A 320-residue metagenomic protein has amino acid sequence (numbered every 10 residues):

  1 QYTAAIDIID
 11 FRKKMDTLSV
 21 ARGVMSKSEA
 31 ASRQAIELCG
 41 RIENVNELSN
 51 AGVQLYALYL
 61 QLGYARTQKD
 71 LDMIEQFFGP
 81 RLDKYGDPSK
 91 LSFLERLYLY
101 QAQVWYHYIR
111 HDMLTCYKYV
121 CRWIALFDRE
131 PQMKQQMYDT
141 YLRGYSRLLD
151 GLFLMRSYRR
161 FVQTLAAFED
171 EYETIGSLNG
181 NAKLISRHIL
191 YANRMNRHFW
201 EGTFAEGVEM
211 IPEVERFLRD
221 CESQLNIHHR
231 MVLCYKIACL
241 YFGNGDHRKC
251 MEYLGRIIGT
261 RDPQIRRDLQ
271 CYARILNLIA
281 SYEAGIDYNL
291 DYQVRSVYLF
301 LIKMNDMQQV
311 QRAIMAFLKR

Functional and structural regions predicted by a protein language model:
Q1, R33-G40, Q76-P88, V120-M133 (+4 more regions): Amphipathic alpha-helical segments of tetratricopeptide repeats
Y2, R22, M113-L114, Y158 (+3 more regions): TPR-repeat structural position
Y2-A5, N44-N50, S89-L97, Q132-R143 (+4 more regions): Alpha-solenoid helical repeat architecture
D7, F11, Y98-A102, T140 (+5 more regions): "A position-specific structural signal for the A-helix of alpha-solenoid helical repeats
T17-P88, L94, L299-R320: Amphipathic helix-loop-helix modules that constitute alpha-helical solenoid scaffolds
G259-R320: Active-site/pore-lining binding-face segments in mid-to-C-terminal subdomains
